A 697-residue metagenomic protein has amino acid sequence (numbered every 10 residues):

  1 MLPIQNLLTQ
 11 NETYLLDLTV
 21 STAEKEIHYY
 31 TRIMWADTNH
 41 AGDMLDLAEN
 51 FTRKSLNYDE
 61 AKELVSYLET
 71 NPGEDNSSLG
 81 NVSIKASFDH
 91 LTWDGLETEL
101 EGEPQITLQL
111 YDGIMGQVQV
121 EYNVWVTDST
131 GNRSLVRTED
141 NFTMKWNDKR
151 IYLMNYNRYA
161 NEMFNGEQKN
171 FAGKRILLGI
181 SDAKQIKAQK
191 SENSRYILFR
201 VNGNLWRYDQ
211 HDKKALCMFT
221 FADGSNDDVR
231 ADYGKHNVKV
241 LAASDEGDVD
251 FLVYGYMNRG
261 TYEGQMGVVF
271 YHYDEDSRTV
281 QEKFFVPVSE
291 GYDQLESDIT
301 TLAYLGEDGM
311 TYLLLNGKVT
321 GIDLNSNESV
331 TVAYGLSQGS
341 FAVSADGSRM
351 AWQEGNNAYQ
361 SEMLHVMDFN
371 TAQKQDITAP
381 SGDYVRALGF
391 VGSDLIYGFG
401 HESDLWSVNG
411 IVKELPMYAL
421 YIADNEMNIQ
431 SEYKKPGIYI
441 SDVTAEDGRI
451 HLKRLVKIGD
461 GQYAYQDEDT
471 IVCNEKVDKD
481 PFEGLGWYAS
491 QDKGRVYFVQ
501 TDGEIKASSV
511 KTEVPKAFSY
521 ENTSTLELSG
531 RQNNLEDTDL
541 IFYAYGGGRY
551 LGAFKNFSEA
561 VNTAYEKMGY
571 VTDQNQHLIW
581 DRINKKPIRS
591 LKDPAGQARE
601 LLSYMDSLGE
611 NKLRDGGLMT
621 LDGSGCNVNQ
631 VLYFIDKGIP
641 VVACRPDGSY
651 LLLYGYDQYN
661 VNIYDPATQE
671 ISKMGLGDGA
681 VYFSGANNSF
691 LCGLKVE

Functional and structural regions predicted by a protein language model:
M1, T13-E99, F171-K214, T220-H236 (+12 more regions): Core segments of small alpha/beta cavity-forming domains
M1-T9, T13-Y14, S87-N132, N237-D245: Surface-exposed, charged secondary-structure patches
Y14-L16, L110-V124, G247-V253, L395-G400 (+2 more regions): A short hydrophobic beta-strand element
A23-K25, E121-R137, N258-T261: Short, cysteine-centered beta-strand-loop-beta hairpins and adjacent loop/turn segments enriched in charged/polar
T143, R207-D209, F270-H272, T320-D323 (+2 more regions): Conserved blade-register residue in beta-propeller folds
Q210-K213, D274-D276, D323-N327, D368-A372 (+1 more regions): Short loop/turn segments that connect beta-strands within beta-propeller blades
Q338, Q375-A387, N428-E446: Conserved blade-ending motifs and adjacent loop-strand segments that build the rim/top face of beta-propeller domains
K586-E697: Conserved active-site-adjacent core of cysteine acyl-enzyme catalytic domains
